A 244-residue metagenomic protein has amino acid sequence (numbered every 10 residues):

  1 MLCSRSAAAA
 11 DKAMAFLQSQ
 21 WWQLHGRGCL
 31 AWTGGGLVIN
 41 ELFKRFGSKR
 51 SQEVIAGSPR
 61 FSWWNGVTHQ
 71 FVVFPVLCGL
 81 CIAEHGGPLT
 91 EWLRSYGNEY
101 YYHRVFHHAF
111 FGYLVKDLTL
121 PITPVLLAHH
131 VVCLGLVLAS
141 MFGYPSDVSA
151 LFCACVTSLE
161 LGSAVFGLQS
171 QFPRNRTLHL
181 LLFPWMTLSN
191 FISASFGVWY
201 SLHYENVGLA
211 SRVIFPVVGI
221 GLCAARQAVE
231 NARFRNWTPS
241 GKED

Functional and structural regions predicted by a protein language model:
C3-S158, F166, S170-D244: Membrane-helix and juxtamembrane interface regions of eukaryotic multi-pass membrane proteins
